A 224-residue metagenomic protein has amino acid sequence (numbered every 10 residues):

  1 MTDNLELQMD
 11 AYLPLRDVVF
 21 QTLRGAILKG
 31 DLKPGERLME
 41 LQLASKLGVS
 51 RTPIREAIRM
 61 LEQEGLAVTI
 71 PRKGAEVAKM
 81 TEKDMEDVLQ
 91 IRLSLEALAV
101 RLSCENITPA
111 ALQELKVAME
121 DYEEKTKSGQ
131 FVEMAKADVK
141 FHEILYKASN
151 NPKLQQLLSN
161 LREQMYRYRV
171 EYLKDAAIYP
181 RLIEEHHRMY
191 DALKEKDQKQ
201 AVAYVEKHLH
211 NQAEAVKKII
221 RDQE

Functional and structural regions predicted by a protein language model:
M1-R101, E105, A110, E143 (+3 more regions): Short linear motifs at protein or domain termini
L15-R16, A177-E184: Short, 15-30-residue, compositionally biased linear elements with alpha-helical propensity or flexible coil
V49, A177, K196: Residue-level signal for the nucleotide or nucleotide-sugar donor/cofactor binding architecture
E62-V68, L161-E163, A177-P180: Mobile beta-alpha loop/short-helix "lid" or hinge segments that flank ligand
R72, L95, V117, R181-E184: Alpha-helix N-cap/N′ positions at the starts of helices
V88, N106-E171, E184-A192, Q200-N211: Conserved amphipathic alpha-helical segments that form helical-bundle/coiled-coil interaction surfaces
